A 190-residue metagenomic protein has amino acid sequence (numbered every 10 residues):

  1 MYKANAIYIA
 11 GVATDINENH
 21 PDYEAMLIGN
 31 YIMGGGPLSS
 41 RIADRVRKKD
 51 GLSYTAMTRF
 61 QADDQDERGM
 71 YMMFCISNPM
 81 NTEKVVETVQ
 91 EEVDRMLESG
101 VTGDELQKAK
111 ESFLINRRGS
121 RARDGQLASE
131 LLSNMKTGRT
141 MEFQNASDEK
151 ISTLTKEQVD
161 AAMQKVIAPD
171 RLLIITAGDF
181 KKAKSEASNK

Functional and structural regions predicted by a protein language model:
M1-S39, K150: His/Glu-based metal-binding/catalytic segments typifying zinc-dependent metallopeptidases
N5-N17, A43-E98, G103-T153, R171-G178 (+1 more regions): M16 family metallopeptidases and their MPP-like homologs
R59-Q61, D160-Q164: Generic recognition of flexible, low-complexity loop/linker segments
E149, Q158-A161: Mature hydrolase/peptidase catalytic cores and their serpin-fold inhibitory cores, especially in secreted
